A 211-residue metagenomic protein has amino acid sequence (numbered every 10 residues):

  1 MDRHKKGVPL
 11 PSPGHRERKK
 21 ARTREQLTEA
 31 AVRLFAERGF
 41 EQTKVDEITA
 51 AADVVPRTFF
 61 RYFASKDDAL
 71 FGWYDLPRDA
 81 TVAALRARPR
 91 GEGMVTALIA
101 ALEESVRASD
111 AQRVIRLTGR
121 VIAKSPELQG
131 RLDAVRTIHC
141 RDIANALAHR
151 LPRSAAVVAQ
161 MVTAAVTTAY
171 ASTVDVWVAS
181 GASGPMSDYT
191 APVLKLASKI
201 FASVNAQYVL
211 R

Functional and structural regions predicted by a protein language model:
M1-L10, N145, H149, A179-R211: C-terminal peripheral helix-coil segments that are non-catalytic and often amphipathic
M1-R38, Q42-V54, A80: Basic, helix-initiating cap at the start of DNA-binding domains
L27, S65-L70, A80-T81: Short amphipathic alpha-helical segment with a characteristic S/N-K-E followed by hydrophobic residues
E41-Q42, D67-D68, L76: Residue-level preference for short helical/loop micro-motifs built around acidic side chains
V54-F63: Short hydrophobic/aromatic patch on the recognition helix
D79-T118, K124: Hydrophobic alpha-helical connector segments
A111, T137-V162, S180: Hydrophobic alpha-helical bundle segments that form small-molecule/ligand-binding pockets
A159-T167, A171, A191: Short, well-structured alpha-helical segments
